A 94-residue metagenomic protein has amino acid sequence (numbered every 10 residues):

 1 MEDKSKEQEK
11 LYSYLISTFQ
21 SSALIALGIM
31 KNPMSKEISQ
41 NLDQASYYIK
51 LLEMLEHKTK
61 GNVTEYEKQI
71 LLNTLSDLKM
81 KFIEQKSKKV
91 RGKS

Functional and structural regions predicted by a protein language model:
M1-K50, M54, E65-S94: N-terminal intrinsically disordered, cationic/polar leader segments that include organellar targeting peptides
T59: Acidic, glycine-enriched active-site microenvironments
